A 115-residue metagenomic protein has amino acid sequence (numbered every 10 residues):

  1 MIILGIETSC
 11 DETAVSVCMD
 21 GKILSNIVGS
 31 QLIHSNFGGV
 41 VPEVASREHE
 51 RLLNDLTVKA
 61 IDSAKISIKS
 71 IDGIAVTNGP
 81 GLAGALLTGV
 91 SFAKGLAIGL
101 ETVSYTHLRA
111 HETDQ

Functional and structural regions predicted by a protein language model:
I2-L87, Y105-L108: N-terminal beta-alpha supersecondary unit
A60-S63, L96, L100, T113: Short alpha-helical scaffold segments that flank and stabilize functional sites
G81-L100: DPxDG-like acidic metal-binding loop motif
H107-Q115: Single conserved hydrophobic/aromatic residue that forms the stacking wall/gate of nucleotide- or nucleobase-binding
